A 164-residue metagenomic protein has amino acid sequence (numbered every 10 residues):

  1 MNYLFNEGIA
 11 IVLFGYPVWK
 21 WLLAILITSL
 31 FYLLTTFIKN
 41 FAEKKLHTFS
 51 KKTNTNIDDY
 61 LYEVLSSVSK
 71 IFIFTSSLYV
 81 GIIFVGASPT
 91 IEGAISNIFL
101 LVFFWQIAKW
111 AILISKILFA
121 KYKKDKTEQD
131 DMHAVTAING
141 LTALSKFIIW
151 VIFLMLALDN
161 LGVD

Functional and structural regions predicted by a protein language model:
M1-V18: Short, strongly hydrophobic alpha-helical membrane anchors
W19-D164: Hydrophobic alpha-helical transmembrane segments and their immediate juxtamembrane helical boundaries in integral
